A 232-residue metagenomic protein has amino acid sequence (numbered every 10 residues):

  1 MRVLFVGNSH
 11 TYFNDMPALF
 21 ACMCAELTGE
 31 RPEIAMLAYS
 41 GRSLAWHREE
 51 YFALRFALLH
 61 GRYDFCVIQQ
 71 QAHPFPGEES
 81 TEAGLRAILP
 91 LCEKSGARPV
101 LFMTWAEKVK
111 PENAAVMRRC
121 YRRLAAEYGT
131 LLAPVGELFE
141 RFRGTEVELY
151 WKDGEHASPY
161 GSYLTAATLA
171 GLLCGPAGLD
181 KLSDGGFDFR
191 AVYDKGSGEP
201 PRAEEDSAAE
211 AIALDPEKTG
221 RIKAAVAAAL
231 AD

Functional and structural regions predicted by a protein language model:
R2-V6, H10-E82: Conserved SGNH/GDSL esterase-like catalytic core that processes O-acyl groups on lipids and polysaccharides
C24, C92, L124-A125: A generic structural signal for well-ordered alpha-helical segments
E33-L37, V100, L131-A133: General small-molecule cofactor/ligand-binding pocket signal
F65, H73, E107-V116: Serine-dependent acyl-ester chemistry module
E78-E79, P99, M103: Cell wall/extracellular polymer interaction/catalysis modules
T81-A87, A114-R118: Charged helix-capping and loop-helix junction motifs
P90-V100, T130: A short helix->loop->beta-strand "cap" motif at the edges of active sites that frequently abuts
P111-L230: Catalytic His-Asp segment of secreted/periplasmic serine-dependent ester chemistry enzymes
